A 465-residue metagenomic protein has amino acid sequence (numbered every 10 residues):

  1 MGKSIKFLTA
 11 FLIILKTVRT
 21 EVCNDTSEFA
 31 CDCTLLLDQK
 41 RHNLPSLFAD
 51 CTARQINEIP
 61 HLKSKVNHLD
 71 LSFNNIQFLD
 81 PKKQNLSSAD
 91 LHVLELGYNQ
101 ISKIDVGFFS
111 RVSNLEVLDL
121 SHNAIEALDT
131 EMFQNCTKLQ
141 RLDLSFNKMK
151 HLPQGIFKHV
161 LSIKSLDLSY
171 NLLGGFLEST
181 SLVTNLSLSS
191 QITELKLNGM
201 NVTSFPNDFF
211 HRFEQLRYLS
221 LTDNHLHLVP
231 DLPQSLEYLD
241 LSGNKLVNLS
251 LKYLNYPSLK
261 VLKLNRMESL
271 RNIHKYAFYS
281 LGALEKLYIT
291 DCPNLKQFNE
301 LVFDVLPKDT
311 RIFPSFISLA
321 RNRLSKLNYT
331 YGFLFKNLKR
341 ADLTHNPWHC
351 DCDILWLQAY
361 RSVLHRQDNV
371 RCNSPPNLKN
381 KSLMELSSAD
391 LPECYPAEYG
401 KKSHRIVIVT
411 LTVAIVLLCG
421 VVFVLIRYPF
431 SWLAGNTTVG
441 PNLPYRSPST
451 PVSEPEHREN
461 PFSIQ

Functional and structural regions predicted by a protein language model:
G2-Q465: Extracellular leucine-rich repeat
